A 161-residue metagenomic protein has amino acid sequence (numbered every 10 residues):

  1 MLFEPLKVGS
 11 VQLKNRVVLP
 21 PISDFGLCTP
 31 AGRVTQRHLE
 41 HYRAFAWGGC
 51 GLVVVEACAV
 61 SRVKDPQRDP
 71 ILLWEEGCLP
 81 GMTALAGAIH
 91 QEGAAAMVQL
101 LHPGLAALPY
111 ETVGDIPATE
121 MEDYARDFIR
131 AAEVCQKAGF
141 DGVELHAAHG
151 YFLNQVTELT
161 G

Functional and structural regions predicted by a protein language model:
M1-G161: Flavin-dependent oxidoreductase catalytic cores
